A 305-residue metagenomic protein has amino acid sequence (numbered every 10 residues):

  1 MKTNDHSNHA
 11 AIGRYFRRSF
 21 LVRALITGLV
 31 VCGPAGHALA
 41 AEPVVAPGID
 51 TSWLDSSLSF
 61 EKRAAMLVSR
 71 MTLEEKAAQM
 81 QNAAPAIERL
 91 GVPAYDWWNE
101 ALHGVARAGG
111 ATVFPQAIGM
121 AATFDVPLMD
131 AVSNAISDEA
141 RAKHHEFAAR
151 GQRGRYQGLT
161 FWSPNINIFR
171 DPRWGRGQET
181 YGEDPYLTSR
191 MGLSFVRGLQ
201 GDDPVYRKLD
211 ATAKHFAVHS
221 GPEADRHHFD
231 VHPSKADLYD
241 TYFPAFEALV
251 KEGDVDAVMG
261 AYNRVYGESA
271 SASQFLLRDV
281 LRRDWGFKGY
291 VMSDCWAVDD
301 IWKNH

Functional and structural regions predicted by a protein language model:
M1-R18: N-terminal secretory signal peptides that target proteins for export/translocation
I12-G13, I26, H37-A40: Short stretches within intrinsically disordered, low-complexity N-terminal or propeptide regions
R17-S19, S273-Q274: Polar helix-capping/helix-linker motif
S19-A35: Bacterial N-terminal signal peptides
L39-H305: Glycoside hydrolase catalytic-domain context in secreted enzymes
